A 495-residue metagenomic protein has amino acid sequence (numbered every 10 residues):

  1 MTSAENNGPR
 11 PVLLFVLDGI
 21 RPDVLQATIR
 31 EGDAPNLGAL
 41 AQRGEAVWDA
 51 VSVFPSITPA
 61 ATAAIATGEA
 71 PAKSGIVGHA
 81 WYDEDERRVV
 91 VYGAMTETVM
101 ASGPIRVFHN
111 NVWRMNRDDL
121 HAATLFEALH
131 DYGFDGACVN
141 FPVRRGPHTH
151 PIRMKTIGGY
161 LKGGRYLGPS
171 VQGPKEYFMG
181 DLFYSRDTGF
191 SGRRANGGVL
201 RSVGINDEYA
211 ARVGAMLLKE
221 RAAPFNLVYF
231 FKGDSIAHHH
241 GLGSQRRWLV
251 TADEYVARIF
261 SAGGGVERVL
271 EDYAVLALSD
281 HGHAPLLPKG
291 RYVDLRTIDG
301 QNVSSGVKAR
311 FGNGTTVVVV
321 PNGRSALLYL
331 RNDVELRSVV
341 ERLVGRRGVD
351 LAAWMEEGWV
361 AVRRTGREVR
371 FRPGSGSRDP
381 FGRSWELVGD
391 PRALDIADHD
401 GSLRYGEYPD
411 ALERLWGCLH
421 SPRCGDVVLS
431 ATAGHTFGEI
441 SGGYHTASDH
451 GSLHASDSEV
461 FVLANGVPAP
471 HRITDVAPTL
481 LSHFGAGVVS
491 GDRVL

Functional and structural regions predicted by a protein language model:
P9-L25, A39-L40, I65, L129 (+8 more regions): Beta-strand elements within well-structured catalytic alpha/beta cores of enzymes that handle phosphate/sulfate esters
Q26-I76, A80, A137: Short, structured active-site-proximal loop/turn typified by the sulfatase FGly-forming signature C/S-X-P-X-R
I29-G32, I152-I157, G241-R246, P288-D299 (+1 more regions): Short secondary-structure boundary/capping segments
G32, W48, P55-I57, H79-R114 (+2 more regions): Secreted, luminal/periplasmic, and some membrane-associated catalytic domains that remodel anionic oxygen-ester
G38-A39, G323-D350, A469-L495: Non-catalytic, well-ordered alpha-helical segments in soluble enzyme domains
E69-H239, T251, R372, R378-Y405 (+3 more regions): His/Asp/Glu-rich, glycine-adjacent segments that coordinate divalent cations and/or stabilize oxyanion chemistry on
G300-D333, A447-H483: Substrate-binding rim/cap in mid-to-C-terminal beta-strand-loop elements of soluble/periplasmic
Y408, R414-G443, G451-L495: C-terminal substrate/ligand-recognition segments
